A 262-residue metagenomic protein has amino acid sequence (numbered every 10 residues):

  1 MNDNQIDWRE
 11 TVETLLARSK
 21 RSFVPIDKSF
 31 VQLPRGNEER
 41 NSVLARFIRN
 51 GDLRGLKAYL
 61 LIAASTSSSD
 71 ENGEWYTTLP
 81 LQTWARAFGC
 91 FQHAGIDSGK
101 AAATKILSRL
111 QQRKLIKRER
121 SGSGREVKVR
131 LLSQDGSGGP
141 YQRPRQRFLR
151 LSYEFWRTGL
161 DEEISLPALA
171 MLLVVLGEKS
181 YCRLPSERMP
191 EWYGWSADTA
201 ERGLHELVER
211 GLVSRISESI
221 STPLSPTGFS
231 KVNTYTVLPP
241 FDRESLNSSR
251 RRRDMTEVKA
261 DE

Functional and structural regions predicted by a protein language model:
M1-L53, S69, L132-E162: Positively charged, structured surface patches that bind polyanionic biopolymers
R46-G55, E74-T77, S98-A102, L160-A168 (+1 more regions): Short, low-complexity cationic-aromatic patches
R49-E71, E163-S180: Detector for short helical micro-motifs
K57-A58, L115, Y235: Hydrophobic beta-strand segments of well-ordered beta-sheets in folded domains
L61, A87, E154: Residues that form generic nucleotide/phosphate-binding pockets
T66-R125, E178-K231: Winged helix-turn-helix DNA-binding recognition segment
L131-E163, S230-E262: Short, amphipathic alpha-helical interaction segments positioned at domain boundaries
P140-R188, W195-R202: Surface-exposed interaction/gating patches
